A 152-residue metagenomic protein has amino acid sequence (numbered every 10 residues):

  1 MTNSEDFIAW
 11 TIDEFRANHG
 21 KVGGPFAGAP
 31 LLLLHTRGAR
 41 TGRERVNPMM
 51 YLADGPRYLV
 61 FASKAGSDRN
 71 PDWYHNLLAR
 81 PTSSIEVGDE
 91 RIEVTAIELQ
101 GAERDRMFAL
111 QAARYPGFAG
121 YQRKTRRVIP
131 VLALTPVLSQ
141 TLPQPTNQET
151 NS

Functional and structural regions predicted by a protein language model:
M1-P30, T141: Extreme N-terminal tail/first-helix region
G24, R123-K124: A general structural signal for short secondary-structure junctions and capping/turn motifs
A29-S63: Short beta-strand segments
L33-H35, S84, A133: Residue-level detector of beta-strand face positions
E44, R104-M107, N151: Positively charged, polar, low-complexity stretches
A53-G55, Q100, L138: A generic structural motif
K64-F118, K124-V128, P136: Short, structured beta-strand-loop surface elements
K124-S152: C-terminal edge-of-domain segments
